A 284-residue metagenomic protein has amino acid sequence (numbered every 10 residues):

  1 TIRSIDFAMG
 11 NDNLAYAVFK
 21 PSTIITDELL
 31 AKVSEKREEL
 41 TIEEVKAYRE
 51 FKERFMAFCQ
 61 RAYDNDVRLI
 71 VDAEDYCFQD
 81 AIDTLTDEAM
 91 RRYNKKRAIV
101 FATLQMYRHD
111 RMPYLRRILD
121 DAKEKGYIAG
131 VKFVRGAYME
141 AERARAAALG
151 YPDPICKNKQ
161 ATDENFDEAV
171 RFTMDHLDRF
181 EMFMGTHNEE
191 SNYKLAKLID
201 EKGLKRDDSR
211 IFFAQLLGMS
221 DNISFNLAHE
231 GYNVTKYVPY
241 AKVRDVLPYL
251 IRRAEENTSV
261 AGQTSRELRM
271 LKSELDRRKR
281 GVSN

Functional and structural regions predicted by a protein language model:
T1-N284: Positively charged, amphipathic and often flexible ligand-engagement surfaces
